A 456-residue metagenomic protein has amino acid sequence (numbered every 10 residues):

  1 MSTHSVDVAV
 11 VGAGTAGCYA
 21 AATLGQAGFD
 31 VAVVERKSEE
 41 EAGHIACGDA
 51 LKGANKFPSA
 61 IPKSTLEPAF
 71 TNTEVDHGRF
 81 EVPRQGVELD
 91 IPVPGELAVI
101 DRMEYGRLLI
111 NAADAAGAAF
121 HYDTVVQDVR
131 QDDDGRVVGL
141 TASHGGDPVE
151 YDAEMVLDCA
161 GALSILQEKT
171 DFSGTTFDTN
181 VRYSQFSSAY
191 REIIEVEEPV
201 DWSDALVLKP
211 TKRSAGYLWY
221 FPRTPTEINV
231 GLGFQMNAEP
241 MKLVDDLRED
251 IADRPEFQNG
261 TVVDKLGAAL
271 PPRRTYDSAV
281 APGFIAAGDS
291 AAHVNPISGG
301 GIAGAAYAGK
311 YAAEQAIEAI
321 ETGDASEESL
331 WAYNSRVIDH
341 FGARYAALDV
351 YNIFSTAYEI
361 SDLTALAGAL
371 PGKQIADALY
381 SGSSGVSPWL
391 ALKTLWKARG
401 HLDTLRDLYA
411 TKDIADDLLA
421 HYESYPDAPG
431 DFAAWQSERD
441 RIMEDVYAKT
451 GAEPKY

Functional and structural regions predicted by a protein language model:
T3-V6, G145-M155, V280-G283: Core beta-strand elements of the Rossmann-like FAD/NAD(P) dinucleotide-binding domain in flavoenzyme oxidoreductases
A9-A13, A22-I45: Glycine-rich FAD pyrophosphate-binding loop
A13, D114-E256: Predominantly flavin-linked oxidoreductase catalytic cores and closely associated redox partners
F29, S38-P83: N-terminal FAD cofactor-binding segment of flavoenzymes
E88, D128, E239-A312, I320-E321 (+1 more regions): FAD/FMN-dependent oxidoreductases across multiple families
P92-N111, Q235-L243: Short beta-strand to alpha-helix junction loop
Y311-L363: Active-site-proximal substrate-binding core of FAD-dependent oxidoreductases
S361-Y456: C-terminal auxiliary extensions adjacent to catalytic cores
